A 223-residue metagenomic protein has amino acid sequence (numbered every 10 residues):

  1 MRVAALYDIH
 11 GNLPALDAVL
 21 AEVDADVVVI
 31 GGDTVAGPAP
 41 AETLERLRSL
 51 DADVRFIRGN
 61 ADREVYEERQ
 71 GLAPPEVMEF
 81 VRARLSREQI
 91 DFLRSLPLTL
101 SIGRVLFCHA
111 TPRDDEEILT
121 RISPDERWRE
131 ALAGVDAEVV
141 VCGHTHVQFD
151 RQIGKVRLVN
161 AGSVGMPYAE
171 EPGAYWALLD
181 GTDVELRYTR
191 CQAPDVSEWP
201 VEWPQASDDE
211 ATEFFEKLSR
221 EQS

Functional and structural regions predicted by a protein language model:
R2-H10, R104-T111, L158-G162: Active-site-proximal beta-strand elements of phosphoester/diester hydrolases
A4-R94: Core catalytic region of metal-dependent phosphoesterases/phosphodiesterases, especially metallo-beta-lactamase-like
H10-A15, A36-A39, A61-Y66, R113-D115 (+2 more regions): Active-site environment of divalent metal-dependent phosphoester hydrolases
E22-D24, L50, I102, A133-D136 (+1 more regions): Glycine-rich phosphate-binding loop signature in dinucleotide/nucleotide-binding domains
G71-E76, V105-V135, P167: Active-site-proximal segments of metal-dependent phosphoesterases and phosphodiesterases across multiple
L98-G103, R151-I153: Short acidic-hydrophobic surface loop/beta-edge motif
I122-R151, V156-V159, A174-W176: Anionic-ligand binding region
Q152-S223: Acidic, His/Gly-rich catalytic cores of divalent-metal-dependent hydrolytic chemistry
